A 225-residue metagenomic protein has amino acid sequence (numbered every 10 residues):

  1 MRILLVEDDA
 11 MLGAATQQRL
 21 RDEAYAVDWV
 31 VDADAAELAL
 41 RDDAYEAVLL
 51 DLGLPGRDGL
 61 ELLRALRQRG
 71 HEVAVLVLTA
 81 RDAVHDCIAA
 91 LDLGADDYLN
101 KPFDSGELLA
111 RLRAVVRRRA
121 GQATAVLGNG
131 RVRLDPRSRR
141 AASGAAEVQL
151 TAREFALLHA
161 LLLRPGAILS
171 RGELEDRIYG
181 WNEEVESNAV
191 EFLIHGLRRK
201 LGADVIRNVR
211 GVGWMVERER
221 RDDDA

Functional and structural regions predicted by a protein language model:
M1-Q122: N-terminal/domain-start alpha-helical segments
R2, R113-I168, R221-D224: Short, Lys/Arg-enriched segments at the junction into DNA-binding effector domains of transcriptional regulators
A35, G211-M215: Glycine-rich nucleotide-binding loop
D43, L52, G106, G130-V132 (+4 more regions): Structural detector for helix-capping/boundary residues
R140, A145-V205, R210-V212: Positively charged, aromatic-enriched patches within helix-turn-helix-type DNA-binding elements, predominantly
R199-K200, R218-A225: Intrinsically disordered, low-complexity protein-interaction/activation regions
